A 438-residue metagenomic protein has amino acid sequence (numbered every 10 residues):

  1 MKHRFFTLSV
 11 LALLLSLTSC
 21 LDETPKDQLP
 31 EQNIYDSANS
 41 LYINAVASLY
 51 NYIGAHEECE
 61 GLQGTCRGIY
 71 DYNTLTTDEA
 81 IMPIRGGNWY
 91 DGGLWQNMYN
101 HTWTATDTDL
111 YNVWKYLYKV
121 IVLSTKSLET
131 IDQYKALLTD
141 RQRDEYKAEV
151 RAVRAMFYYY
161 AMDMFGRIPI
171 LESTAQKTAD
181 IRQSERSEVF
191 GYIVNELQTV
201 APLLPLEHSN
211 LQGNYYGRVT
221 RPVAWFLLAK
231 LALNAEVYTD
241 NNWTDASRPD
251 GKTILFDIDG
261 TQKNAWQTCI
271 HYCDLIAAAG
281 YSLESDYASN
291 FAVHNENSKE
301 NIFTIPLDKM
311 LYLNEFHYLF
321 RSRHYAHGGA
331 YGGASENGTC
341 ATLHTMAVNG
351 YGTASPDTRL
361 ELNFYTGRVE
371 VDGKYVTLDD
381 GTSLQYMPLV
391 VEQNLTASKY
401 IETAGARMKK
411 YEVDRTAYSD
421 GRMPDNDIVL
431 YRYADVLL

Functional and structural regions predicted by a protein language model:
M1-T7: Bacterial N-terminal signal peptides that target proteins for export
H3, L13-L41, I193, A229 (+1 more regions): Bacterial Sec-dependent N-terminal signal peptides
C20-T74, W103, L137, P249: Membrane-proximal, proline-rich intrinsically disordered regions
D36-I43, G92-F320, D420-Y431: Structured, solvent-exposed acidic/aromatic patches
A47-P83, A152-M156, D180-S209, G213 (+3 more regions): Active-site acid/base region of carbohydrate-active enzymes
A55, A288-H294, S298-T396: Glycine-rich, aromatic-lined ligand/substrate-binding cores of catalytic and carbohydrate-binding domains
G86, Y90-H101, Y351-R432: Flexible, polar/acidic helix-loop-strand segments at domain edges
